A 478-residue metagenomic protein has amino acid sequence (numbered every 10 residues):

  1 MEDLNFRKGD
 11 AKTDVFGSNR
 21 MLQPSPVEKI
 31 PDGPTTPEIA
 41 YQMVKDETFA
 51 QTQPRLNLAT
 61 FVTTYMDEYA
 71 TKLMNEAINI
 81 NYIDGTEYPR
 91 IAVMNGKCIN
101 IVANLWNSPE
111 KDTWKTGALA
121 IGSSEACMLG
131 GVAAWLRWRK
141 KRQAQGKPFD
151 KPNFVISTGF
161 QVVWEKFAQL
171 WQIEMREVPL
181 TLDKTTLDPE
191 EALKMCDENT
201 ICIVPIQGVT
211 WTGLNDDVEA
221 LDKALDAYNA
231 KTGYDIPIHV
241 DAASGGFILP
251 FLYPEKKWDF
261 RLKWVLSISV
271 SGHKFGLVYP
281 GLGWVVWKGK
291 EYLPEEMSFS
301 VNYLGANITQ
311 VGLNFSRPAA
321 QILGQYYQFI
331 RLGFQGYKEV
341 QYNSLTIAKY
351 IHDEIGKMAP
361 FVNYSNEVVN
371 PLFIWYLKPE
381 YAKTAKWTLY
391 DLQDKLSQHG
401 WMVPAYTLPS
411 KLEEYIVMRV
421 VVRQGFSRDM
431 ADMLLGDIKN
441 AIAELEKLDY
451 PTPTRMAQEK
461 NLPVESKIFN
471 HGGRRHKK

Functional and structural regions predicted by a protein language model:
M1-N100, N104-K111, V132, W138 (+2 more regions): Non-catalytic terminal extensions of PLP-dependent enzymes
G9-K12, A118-F299, L304-N307: Conserved PLP-enzyme active-site core in the AAT-like
P26, Y82-E87, T113-I121, V270-H273 (+1 more regions): A short glycine/serine-rich beta->alpha loop
N75-N81, I201, P205, G324-R331 (+1 more regions): A short small-residue
R90, L119-A126, I156, F160 (+4 more regions): Secondary-structure capping and boundary motifs in well-ordered enzyme cores
N95-A103, F160-E165, D188-C196, N314-Q321 (+2 more regions): Structured alpha-helical segments in the cores of large, soluble enzyme domains
T200, V204-P205, D226, A230 (+8 more regions): Hydrophobic alpha-helix feature that most strongly marks membrane-spanning transmembrane helices and their immediate
F251-N370, Y376-Y381: Active-site C-terminal subdomain of aminotransferase-like
